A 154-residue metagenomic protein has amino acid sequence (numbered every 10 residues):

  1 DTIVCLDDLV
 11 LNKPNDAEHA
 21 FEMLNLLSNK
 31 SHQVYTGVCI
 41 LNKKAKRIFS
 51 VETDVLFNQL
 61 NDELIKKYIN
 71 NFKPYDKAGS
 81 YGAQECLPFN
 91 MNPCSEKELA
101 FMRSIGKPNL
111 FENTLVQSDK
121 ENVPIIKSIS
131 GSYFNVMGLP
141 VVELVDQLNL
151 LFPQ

Functional and structural regions predicted by a protein language model:
T2-C5, V34-L41, Y81-G82: Short beta-strand scaffold segments in enzyme catalytic cores
T2-H32, F57-Q59, E63, N70: Active-site-adjacent loop/tail segments of enzyme domains
C5, C39-N42, N92, I126-S128: Short beta-strand-to-turn element immediately C-terminal to the catalytic PLP-Schiff-base lysine in fold type I
N25-S28, N42, F111-N113, V123: Intrinsically disordered, low-complexity segments enriched in polar/charged residues with Gly/Pro, especially when
K46: A structural signal for short loop-to-beta-strand junctions that line the ligand-binding cleft of periplasmic/secreted
F49-V51: Activity-critical C-terminal alpha-helical subdomain
V55-Q154: GST superfamily/GST-like fold recognition
